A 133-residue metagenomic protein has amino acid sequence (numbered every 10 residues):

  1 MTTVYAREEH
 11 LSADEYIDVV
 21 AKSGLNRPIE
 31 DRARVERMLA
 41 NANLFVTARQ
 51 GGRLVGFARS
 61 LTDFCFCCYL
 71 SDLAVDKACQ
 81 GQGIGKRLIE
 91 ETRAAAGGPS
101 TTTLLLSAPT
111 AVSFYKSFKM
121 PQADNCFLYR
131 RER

Functional and structural regions predicted by a protein language model:
M1-R32, C126: Short amphipathic alpha-helix that is part of the acyltransferase structural core
L11, C65, P109-S113: Short alpha-helical
R34-L73: A conserved beta-strand-loop-helix scaffold within acyl/acetyltransferase catalytic domains
L73-V75, A111: Hydrophobic adenine-recognition pocket in adenosine-nucleotide-binding enzymes
C79-L88: Conserved acetyl-CoA pyrophosphate-binding loop and the N-cap/start of the following alpha-helix in GNAT-like
K86, G98-R133: Conserved active-site alpha-helix within GNAT-family acetyltransferase domains
